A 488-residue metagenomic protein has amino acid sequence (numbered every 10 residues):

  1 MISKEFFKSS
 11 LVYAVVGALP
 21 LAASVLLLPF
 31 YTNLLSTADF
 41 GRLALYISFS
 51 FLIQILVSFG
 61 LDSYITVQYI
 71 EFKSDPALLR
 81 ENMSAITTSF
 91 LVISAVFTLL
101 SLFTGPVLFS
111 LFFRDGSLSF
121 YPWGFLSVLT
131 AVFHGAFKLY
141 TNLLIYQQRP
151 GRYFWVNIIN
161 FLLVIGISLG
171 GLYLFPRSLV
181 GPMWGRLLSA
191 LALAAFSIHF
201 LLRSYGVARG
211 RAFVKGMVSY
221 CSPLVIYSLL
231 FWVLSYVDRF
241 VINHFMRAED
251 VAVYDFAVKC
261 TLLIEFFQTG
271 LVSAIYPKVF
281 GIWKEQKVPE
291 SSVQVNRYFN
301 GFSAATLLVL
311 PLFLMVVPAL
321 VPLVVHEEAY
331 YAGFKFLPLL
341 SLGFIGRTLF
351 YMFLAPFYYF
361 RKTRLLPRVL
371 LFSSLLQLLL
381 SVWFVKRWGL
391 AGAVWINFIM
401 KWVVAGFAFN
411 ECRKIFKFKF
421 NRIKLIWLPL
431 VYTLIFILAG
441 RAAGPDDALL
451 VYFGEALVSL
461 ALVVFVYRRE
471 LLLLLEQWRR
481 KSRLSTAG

Functional and structural regions predicted by a protein language model:
M1-F6, G151, L179-G185, A195-S235 (+3 more regions): Interhelical loop/hinge segments that connect adjacent transmembrane helices in multipass membrane
M1-S24, A77-L78, S84, F120 (+3 more regions): N-terminal membrane topogenesis motif
E5-T66, S94, T98-L102, T130 (+2 more regions): Signature of the first transmembrane helix
A18, A85-F113, G166-Y173, A195 (+2 more regions): Alpha-helical transmembrane segments of multi-pass membrane transport and lipid-handling proteins
L28, S58-S74, Y146, A257 (+2 more regions): Helix-loop junctions and terminal segments of transmembrane helices in multi-pass membrane transport/translocation
F125, F154-L202, Y220, F372-L376 (+2 more regions): Hydrophobic alpha-helical transmembrane segments
V132-W155, Y205, S341-F372, C412-K414: Membrane-interface junctions at transmembrane-helix termini in multi-pass inner-membrane proteins
A439-G488: Membrane-proximal transmembrane or re-entrant/amphipathic helices at the cytosolic face
